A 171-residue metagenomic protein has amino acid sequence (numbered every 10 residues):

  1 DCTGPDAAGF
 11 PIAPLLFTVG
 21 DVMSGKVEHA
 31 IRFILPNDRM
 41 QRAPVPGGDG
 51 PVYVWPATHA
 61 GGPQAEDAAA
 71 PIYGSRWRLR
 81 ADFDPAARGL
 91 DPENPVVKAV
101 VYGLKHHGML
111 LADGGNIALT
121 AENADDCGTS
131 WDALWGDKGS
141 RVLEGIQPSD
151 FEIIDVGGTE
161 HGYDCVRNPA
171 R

Functional and structural regions predicted by a protein language model:
D1-V100, K105, M109-D113: A surface/extracellular/periplasmic glyco- and lipid-processing/surface-interacting theme
P71-A87, V100-R171: A cross-kingdom marker for long, charged
